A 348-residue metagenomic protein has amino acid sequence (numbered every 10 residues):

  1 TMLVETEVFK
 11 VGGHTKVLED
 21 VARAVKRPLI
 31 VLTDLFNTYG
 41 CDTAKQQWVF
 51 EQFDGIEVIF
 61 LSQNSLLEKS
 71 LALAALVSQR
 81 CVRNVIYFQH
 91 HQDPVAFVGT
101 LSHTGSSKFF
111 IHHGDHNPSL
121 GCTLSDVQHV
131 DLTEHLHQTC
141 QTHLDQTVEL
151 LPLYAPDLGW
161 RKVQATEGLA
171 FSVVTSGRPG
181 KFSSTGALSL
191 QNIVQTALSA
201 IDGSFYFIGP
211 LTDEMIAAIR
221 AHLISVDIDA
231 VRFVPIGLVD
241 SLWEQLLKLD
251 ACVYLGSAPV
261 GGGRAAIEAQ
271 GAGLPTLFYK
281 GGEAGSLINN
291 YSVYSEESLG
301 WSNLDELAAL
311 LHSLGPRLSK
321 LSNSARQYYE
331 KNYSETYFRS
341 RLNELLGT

Functional and structural regions predicted by a protein language model:
T1-D42, Q47-D54, T196-A200: N-terminal subdomain of nucleotide-sugar transferases
M2-V4, A74-Q92, S107, V253-G256: Short N-terminal targeting/anchoring amphipathic segment
K16-R23, L29, C140-V239: Conserved catalytic-core segment of nucleotide-activated headgroup transferases in glycan assembly
Q63-S70, L211-D213, V231-L247, G261-G262: Conserved active-site histidine-acidic residue motif and adjacent donor-binding/catalytic loop of glycosyltransferases
A75, D240-A251, I267, G271: Short acidic alpha-helix that forms the nucleotide-activated donor recognition element in Leloir-type transferases
G105-L158: Active-site-proximal region of nucleotide-activated glycan assembly enzymes, centered on histidine/acidic-rich loops
V253, S257-E330: Catalytic binding pocket for nucleotide-activated donors in carbohydrate/polymer assembly enzymes
K331, E335-T348: C-terminal alpha-helical cap of glycosyltransferases
